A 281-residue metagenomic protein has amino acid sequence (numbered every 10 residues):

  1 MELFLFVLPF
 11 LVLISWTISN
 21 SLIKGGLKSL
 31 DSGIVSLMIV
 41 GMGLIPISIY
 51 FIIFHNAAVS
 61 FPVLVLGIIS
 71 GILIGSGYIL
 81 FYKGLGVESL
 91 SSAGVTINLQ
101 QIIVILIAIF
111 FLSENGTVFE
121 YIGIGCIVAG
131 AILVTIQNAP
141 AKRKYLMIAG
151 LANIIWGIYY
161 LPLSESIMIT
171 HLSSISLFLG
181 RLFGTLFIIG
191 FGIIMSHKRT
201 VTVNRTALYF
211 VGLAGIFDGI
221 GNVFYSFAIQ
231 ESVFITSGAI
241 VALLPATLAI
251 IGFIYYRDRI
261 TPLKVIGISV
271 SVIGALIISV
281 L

Functional and structural regions predicted by a protein language model:
M1-I72, Y78-E88, Q137-G150, L182-I216 (+4 more regions): Membrane-interface interhelical linkers
E2-L5, K144-F178, G212: Selected transmembrane alpha-helices and immediately adjacent juxtamembrane segments of polytopic inner-membrane
V12, I39, G43, I97-V104 (+4 more regions): Structural signature of transmembrane alpha-helices in multi-pass secondary transporters
M42-I47, L106-I109, F119-I136, L263-V280: Hydrophobic transmembrane alpha-helices of multi-pass small-molecule transport proteins
I47-N56, V104-E120, I155-S174, F217-F234 (+1 more regions): Hydrophobic alpha-helical transmembrane segments in multi-pass integral membrane proteins
A57-A58, S89-Q100, F119-C126, A149-I158 (+4 more regions): Juxtamembrane/interfacial segments around transmembrane helices
I69-L73, Y82-A131, I175-T185, V233-I254: Specific alpha-helical transmembrane segments that line the substrate/conduction pathway and gating interfaces
